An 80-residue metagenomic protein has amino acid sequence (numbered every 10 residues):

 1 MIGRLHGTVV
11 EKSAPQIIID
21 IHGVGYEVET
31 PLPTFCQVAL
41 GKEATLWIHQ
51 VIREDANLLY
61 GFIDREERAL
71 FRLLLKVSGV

Functional and structural regions predicted by a protein language model:
I2, H6, V10-V80: Long, highly charged, low-complexity intrinsically disordered interaction regions that mediate electrostatic DNA/RNA
